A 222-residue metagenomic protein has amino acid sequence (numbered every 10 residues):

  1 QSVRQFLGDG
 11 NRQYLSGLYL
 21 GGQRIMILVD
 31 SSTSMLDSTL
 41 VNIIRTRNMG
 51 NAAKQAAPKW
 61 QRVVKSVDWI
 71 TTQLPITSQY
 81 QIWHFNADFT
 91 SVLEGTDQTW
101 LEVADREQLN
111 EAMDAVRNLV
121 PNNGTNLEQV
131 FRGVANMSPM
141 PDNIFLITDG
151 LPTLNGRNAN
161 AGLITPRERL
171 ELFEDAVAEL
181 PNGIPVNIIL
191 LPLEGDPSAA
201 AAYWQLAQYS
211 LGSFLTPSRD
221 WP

Functional and structural regions predicted by a protein language model:
Q1-L20, S31, M35, T39-R45 (+7 more regions): Von Willebrand factor
Q13-S16, T46-K59, I70, T96-V103 (+4 more regions): Second-shell loop/turn segments in exported
G21-Q98, F131, D142-I147: Von Willebrand factor
V29-S32, V63, I82, V134 (+3 more regions): DG-centered beta-turn motif at the end of beta-strands
S31-M35, N86-S91, P121-G124, G150-L154 (+2 more regions): Solvent-exposed loop/turn segments at secondary-structure junctions within structured extracellular/periplasmic domains
D37-V41, I76-A115, M137, R157 (+3 more regions): Short beta-strand-loop
W100-P141, F145, P152-T153, L190-S198: Von Willebrand factor
G150-Y209, P217: VWA/integrin I-like adhesion module and closely mimicked acidic/polar interface patches used
